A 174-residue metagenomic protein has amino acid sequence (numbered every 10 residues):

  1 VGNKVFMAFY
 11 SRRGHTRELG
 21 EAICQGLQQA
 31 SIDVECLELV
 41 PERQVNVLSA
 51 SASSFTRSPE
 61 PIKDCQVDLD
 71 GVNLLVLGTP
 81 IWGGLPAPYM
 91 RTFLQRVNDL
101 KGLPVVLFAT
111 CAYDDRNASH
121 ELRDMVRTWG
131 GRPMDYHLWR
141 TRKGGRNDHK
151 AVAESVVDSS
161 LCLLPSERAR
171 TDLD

Functional and structural regions predicted by a protein language model:
V1-G78, G84-R96, G131, V156-D174: N-terminal beta1-alpha1-beta2 submodule of the flavodoxin-like/Rossmannoid cofactor-binding fold
S11-G14, I81-W82, T110-D114, R140-K143: Short histidine/acidic/glycine/proline-rich micro-motifs that form metal- and phosphate-coordinating active-site loops
R17-E21, A87-M90, R116-H120, R146-K150: Conserved strand-to-helix beginnings and helix N-cap segments that scaffold or border functional pockets
L39-P41, H137-G144: Short beta->alpha junction loops
N46, G144-G145: Short, charged, surface-exposed secondary-structure boundary motifs
K101-G102: A glycine-biased structural micro-motif
V106-R140: Short, glycine-/small-residue-rich phosphate/pyrophosphate-handling segment
M125-T128, H137-L138, A151-L163: Peripheral docking tails and interdomain loops at the edges of cofactor- or intermediate-handling domains
